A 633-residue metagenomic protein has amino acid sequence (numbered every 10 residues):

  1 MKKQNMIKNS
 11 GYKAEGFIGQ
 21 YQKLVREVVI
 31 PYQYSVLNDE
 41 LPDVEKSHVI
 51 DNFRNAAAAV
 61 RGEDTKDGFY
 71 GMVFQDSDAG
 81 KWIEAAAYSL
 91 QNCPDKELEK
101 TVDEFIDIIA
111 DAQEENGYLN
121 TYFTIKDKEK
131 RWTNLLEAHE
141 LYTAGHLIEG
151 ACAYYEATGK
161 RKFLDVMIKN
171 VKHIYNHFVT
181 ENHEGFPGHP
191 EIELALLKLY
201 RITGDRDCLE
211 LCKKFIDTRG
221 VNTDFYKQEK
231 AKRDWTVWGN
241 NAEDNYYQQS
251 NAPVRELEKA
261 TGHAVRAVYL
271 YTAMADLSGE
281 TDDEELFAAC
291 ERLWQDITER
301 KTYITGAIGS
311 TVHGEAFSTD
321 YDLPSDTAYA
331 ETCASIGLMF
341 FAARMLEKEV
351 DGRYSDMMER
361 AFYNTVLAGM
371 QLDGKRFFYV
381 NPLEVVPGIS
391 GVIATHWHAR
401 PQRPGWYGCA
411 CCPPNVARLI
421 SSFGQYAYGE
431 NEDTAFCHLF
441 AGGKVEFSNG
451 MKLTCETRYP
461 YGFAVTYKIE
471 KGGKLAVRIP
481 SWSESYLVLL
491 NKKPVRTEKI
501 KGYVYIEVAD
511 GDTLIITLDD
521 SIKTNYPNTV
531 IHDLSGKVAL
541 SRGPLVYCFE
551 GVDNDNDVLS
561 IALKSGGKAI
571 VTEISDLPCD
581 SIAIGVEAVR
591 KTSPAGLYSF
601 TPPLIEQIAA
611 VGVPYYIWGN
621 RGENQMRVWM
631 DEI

Functional and structural regions predicted by a protein language model:
M1-D78, D103-F123, R161: Low-complexity, Ser/Thr/Pro/Gly-enriched N-terminal "stalk/linker" regions
S10, C212, C290, D356-N364 (+3 more regions): C-terminal beta-rich recognition modules with glycine/proline-rich loops and embedded aromatic residues
E15, Q22, R26, Y34 (+11 more regions): Hydrophobic core segments within long, regular secondary-structure runs in both alpha- and beta-rich folds
I18, I83-K96, G145-K160, E193-D205 (+5 more regions): Well-ordered alpha-helical scaffold segments within catalytic/enzyme domains
E45-M72, N120-H139, P190-I202, E229-H263 (+2 more regions): Carbohydrate-binding/catalytic loop surfaces
K126-I202: A conserved hydrophobic secondary-structure block that centers on an alpha-helix together with its immediately flanking
H189, L196-D224, D234-I308, V312-T319 (+1 more regions): Active-site neighborhood of glycoside hydrolase catalytic domains
S483-E507, T524-V530: Solvent-exposed beta-strand/loop surfaces of large extracellular or lumenal domains
